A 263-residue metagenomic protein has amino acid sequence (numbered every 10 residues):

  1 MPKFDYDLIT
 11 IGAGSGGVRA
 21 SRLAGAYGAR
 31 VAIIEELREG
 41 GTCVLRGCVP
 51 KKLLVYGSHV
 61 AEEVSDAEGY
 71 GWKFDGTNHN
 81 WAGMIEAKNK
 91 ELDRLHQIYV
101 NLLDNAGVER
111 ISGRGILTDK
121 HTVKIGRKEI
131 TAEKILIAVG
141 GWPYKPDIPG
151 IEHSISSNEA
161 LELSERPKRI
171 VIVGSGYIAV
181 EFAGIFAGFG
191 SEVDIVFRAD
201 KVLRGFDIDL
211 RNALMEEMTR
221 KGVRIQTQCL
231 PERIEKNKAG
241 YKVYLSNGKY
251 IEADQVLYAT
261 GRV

Functional and structural regions predicted by a protein language model:
K3-Y6, R22-A29, I34-R166, A199-L203 (+5 more regions): Glycine-rich flavin
Y6-I33, I178-G188: N-terminal Rossmann-like FAD-binding beta1-loop-alpha1 element of flavoenzymes
I9-I11, G115, I130-G140, I172-V173 (+2 more regions): Short hydrophobic core segments
G12-S15, E36-L37, V173-G176, F206: Glycine-rich Rossmann-fold phosphate-binding loop(s) that bind the pyrophosphate of adenine dinucleotide cofactors
R19, T42, K145-P146, V180-E181 (+3 more regions): Glycine/Thr-rich phosphate-binding loops of Rossmann-like dinucleotide-binding domains
S164-R198, L203-F206: Rossmann-like NAD(P)H-binding beta-loop-alpha module
P231-V263: C-terminal structured domain segments across diverse proteins
